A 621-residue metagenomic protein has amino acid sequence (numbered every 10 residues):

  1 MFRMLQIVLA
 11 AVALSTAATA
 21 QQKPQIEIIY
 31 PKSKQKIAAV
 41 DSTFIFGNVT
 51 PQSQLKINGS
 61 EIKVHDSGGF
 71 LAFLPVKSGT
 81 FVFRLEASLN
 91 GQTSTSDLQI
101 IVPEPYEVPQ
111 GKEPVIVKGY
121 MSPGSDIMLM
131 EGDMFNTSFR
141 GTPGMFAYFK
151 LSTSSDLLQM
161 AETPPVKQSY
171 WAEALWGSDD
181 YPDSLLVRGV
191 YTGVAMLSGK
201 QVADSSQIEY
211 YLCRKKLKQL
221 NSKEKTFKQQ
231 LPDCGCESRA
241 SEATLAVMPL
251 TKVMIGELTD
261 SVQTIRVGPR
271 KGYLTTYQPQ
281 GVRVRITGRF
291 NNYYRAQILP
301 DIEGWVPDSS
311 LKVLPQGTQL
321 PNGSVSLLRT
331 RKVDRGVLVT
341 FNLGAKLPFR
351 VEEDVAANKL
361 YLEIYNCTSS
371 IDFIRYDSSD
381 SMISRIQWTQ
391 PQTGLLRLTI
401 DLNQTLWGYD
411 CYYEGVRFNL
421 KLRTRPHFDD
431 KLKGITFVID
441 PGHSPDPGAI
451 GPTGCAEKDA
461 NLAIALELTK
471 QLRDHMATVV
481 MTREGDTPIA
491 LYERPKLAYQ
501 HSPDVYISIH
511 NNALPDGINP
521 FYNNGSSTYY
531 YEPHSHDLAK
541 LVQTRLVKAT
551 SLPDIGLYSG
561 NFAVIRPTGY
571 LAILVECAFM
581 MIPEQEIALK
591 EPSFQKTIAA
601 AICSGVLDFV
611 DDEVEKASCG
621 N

Functional and structural regions predicted by a protein language model:
F2-A10, L538: Sec-dependent signal peptide recognition, specifically the positively charged N-region followed immediately by
A10-T19: Hydrophobic h-region of N-terminal signal peptides that target proteins for export in Gram-negative bacteria
Q21-Q22, K63, L71-V76, T80-E86 (+7 more regions): Short linear recognition/processing motifs and adjacent strand/loop elements at protein termini and domain edges
S42-N48, N136: A short beta-strand segment in extracellular, disulfide-stabilized domains
V282, K458-L466, K470, D474 (+9 more regions): Solvent-exposed, polar/charged alpha-helical surfaces in well-ordered, non-transmembrane soluble domains, broadly
N419-V505, L514-I518, Y522-N524: Active-site histidine-acidic residue metal-binding/catalytic motifs, centered on HxH/HExxH-like signatures
V505-S508, A513-D516, S527-Y530, G556-N621: Active-site-adjacent mobile loop/cap segments within catalytic or ligand-binding domains
P533-Y558, T568: Active-site-adjacent substrate-binding region of metalloamidase/peptidase-like peptide-processing proteins
